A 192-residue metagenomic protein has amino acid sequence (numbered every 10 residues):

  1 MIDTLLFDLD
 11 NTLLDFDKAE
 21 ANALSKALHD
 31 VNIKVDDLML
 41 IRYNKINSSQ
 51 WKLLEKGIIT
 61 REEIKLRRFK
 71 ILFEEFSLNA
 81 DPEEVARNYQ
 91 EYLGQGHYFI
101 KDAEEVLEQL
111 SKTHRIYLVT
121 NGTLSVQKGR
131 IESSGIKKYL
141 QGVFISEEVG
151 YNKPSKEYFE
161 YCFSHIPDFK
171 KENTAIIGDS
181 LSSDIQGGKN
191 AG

Functional and structural regions predicted by a protein language model:
I2-K101: N-terminal helical cap/lid subdomain that shapes the substrate entry/recognition surface in HAD-like hydrolases
V35, D81, K138-G142, K170-T174: Short acidic capping loops at alpha-helix termini that bridge into adjacent secondary structure
E84-V85, Y92-Q95, A103-S134, L140-S146 (+1 more regions): Substrate-recognition element of Asp-dependent hydrolases with the DxDx(T/V) motif
K153-Q186: Conserved Lys-Pro-Asp/Glu-containing loop-to-beta segment of HAD-superfamily phosphomonoesterases, centered on
